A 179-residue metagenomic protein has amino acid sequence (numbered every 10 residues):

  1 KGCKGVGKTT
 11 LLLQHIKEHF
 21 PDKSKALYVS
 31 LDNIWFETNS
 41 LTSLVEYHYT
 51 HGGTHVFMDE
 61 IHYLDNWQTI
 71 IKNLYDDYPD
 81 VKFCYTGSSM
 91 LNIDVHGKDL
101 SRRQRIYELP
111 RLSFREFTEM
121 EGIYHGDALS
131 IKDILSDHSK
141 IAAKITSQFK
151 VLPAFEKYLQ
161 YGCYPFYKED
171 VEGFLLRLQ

Functional and structural regions predicted by a protein language model:
K4-G5: The conserved Walker
K8-T9: Conserved lysine of the Walker
K23-H55: Short glycine-rich substrate-engagement loop in P-loop NTPases that contacts/grips substrate
Y49-W67: Conserved P-loop NTPase "ATPase switch" module shared by AAA+ and STAND
F57, K82-S88, E108, F117: Structural recognition of the conserved hydrophobic beta-strand(s) that form the central parallel beta-sheet of P-loop
H62-C84: Conserved Walker B catalytic segment
D77-K98: Sensor-1/coupling segment of RecA-like P-loop NTPase cores
H96-Q179: Interdomain motor-coupling "hinge/lid" segment immediately C-terminal to the ATP-binding subdomain of NTP-driven enzymes
